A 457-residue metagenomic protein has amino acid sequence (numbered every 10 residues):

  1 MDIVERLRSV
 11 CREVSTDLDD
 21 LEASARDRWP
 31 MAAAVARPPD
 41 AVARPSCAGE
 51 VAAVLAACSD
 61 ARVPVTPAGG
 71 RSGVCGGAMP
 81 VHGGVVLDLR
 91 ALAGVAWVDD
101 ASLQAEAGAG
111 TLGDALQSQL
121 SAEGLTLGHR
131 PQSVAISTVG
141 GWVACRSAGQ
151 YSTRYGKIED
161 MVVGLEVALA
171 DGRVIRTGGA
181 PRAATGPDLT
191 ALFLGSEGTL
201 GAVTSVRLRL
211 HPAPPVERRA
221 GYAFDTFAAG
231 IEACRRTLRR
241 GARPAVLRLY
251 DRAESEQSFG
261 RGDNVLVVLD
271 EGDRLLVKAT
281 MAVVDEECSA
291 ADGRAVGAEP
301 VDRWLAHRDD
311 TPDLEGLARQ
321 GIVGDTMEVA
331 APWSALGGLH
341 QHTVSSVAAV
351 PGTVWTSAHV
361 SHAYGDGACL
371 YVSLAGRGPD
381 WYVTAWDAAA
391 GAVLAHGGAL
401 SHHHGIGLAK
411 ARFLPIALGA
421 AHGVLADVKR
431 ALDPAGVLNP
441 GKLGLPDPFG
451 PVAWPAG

Functional and structural regions predicted by a protein language model:
M1-A56, G73-L103, R252-S258, P300-G324 (+2 more regions): N-terminal flexible segment immediately upstream of the FAD-binding catalytic core in FAD-dependent oxidoreductases
L18-D27, P212, R218-A388, A392 (+1 more regions): C-terminal substrate-recognition/cap domain of FAD-linked oxidoreductases
G94-R248, V437-L438, V452-G457: FAD-binding subdomain of flavoenzyme oxidoreductases
A399-I406, P440-L443: Short acidic/histidine-rich active-site segments
K410-G457: Activity-critical C-terminal alpha-helical subdomain
